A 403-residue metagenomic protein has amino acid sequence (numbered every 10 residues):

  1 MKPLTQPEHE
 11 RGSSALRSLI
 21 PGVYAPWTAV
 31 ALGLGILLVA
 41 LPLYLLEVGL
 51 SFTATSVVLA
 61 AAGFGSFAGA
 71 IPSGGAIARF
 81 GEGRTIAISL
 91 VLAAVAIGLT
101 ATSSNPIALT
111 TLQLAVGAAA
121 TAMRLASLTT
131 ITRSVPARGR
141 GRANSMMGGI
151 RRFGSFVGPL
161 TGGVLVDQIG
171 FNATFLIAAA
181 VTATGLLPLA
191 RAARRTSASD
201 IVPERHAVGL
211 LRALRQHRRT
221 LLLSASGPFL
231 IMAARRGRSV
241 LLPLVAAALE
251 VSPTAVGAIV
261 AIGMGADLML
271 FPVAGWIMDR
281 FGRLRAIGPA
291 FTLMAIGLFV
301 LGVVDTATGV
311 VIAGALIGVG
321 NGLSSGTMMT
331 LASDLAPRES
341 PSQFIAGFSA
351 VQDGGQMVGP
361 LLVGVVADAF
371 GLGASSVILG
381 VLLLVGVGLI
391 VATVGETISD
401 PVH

Functional and structural regions predicted by a protein language model:
K2-R17, R194-S224: Juxtamembrane intracellular "pre-TM" segments in multi-pass secondary transporters
L16-G63, L222-G227, I231-V245, L249: Helix-loop boundary and gating motifs at the non-cytosolic
L34, A115-S127, L316-M328: Core transmembrane helices of Major Facilitator Superfamily
G63-I71, S155-F156, M264-P272, Q356-M357: Residue-level signature of mid-helix packing/kink "hotspots" within the transmembrane helices of 12-pass Major
G69-G81, L270-G282: Helix-to-loop junctions at the C-terminal end of transmembrane segments in multipass secondary transporters
R84-G98, A179, R285-V300: Structural signature of the two symmetry-related core transmembrane helices
L114-R151, L331: Cytoplasmic helix-loop-helix junction between adjacent transmembrane helices in 12-TM secondary transporters
A180-D200, L389-V394: C-terminal membrane-cytosol helix-exit motif in multi-pass small-molecule transporters
